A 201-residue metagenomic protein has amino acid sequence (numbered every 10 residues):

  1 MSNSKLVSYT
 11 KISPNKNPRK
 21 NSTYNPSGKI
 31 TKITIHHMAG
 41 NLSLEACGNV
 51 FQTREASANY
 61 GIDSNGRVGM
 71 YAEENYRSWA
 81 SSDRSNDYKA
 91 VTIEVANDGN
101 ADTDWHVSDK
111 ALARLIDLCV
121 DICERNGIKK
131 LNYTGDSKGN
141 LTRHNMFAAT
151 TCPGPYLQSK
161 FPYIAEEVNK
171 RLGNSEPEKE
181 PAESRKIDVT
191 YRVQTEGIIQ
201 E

Functional and structural regions predicted by a protein language model:
M1-D87: N-terminal catalytic cores of peptidoglycan-degrading enzymes
S2-S27, G99-I187: Basic/polar, cationic surfaces and motifs that engage anionic cell-wall and phosphate/carboxylate ligands
K32, A90-T92, N140-T142: Structural preference for beta-strand elements that scaffold enzyme active sites
A39, V91-A101, M146: Cell-envelope and extracellular/periplasmic
Y88-A90, T190: Short, solvent-exposed beta-strand edge segments and adjacent coil->beta transition regions
D188-E201: Beta-loop motif signature
